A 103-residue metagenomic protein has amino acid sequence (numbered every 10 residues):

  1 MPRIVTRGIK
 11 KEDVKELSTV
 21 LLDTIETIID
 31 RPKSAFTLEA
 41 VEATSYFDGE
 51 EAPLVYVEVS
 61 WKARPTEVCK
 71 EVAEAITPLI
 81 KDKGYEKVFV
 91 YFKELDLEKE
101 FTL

Functional and structural regions predicted by a protein language model:
M1-L103: Interaction-mediating elements
